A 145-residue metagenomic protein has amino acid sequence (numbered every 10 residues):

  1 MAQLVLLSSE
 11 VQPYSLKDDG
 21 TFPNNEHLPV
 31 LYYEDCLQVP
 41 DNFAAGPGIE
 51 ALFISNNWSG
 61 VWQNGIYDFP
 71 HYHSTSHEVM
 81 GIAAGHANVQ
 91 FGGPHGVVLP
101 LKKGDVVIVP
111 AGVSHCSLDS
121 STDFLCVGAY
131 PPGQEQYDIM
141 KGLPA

Functional and structural regions predicted by a protein language model:
M1-P70: A short, N-terminal "cap"/entry segment at the start of jelly-roll beta-barrel domains of the cupin/DSBH fold
G65-V79, P94-H95, K102: A short beta-loop-beta micro-motif enriched in histidine and acidic residues
H73-Q90, I108: Short, conserved beta-strand element in jelly-roll/cupin
V89-Q90, V97-L99: Short, solvent-exposed loop/turn segments at secondary-structure junctions
Q90-G92, L118: A generic structural motif
L101-S121, Y130: Conserved metal-binding segment of the jelly-roll/cupin
L118-A145: Double-stranded beta-helix
